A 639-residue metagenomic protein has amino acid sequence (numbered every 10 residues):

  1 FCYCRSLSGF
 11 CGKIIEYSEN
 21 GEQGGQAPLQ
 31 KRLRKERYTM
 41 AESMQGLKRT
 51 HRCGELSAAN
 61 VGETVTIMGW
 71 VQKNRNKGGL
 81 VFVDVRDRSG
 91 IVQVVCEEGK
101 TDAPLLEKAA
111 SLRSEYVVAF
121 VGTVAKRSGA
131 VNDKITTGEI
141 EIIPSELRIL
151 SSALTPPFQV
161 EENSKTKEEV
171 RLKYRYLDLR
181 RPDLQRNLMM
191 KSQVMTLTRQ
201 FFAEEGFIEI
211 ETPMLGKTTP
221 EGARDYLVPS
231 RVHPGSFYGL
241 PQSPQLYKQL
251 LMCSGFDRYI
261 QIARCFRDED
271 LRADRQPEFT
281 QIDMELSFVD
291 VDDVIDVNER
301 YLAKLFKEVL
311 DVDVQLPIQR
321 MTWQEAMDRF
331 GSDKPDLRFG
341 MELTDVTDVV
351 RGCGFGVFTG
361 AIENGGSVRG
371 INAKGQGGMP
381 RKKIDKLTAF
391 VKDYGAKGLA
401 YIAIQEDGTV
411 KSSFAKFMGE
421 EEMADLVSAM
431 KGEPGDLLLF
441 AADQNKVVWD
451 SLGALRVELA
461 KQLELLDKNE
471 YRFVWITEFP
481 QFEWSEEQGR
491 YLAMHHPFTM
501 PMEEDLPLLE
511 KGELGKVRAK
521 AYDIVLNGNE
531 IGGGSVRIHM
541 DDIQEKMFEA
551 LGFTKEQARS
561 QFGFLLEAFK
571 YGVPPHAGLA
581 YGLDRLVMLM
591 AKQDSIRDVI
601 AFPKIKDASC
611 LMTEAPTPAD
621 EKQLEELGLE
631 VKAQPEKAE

Functional and structural regions predicted by a protein language model:
C2-C4, C11: Cysteine-centered motifs
S6-S8, S18: Serine residues within intrinsically disordered or low-complexity segments
K13-T39: Short, Lys/Arg-enriched N-terminal segments with co-localized hydrophobic residues within the first ~10-30 amino acids
K35-E639: Class II aminoacyl-tRNA synthetase catalytic cores and aaRS-like
